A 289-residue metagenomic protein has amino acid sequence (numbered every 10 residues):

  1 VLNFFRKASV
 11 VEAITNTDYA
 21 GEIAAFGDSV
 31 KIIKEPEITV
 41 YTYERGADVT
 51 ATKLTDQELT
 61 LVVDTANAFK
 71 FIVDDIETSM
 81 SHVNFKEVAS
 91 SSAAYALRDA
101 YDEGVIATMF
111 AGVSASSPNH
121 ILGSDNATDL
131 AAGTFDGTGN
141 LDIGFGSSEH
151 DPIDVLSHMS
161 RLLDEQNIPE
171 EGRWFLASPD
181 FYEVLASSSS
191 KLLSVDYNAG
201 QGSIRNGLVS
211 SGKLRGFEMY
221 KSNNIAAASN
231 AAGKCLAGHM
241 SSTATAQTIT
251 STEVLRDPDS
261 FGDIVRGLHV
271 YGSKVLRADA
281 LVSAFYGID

Functional and structural regions predicted by a protein language model:
V1-N16, G21-V40, D56-V63, M80 (+2 more regions): Sequence/fold signature of self-assembling virion shell proteins
F26-K31, E37, V49-T50, Q57-F85 (+1 more regions): Structured, hydrophobic secondary-structure cores that serve as assembly/anchoring elements
T42-A47, V73, R277-A278: Short, glycine/acidic-enriched capping/hinge loops at junctions between secondary-structure elements
T42-Q57, A107: Short amphipathic helix-turn modules centered on a small-residue break
I76-R161, A284-D289: Alpha-helical scaffold segments that mediate packing/assembly in large oligomeric complexes
A111, D180-V184, I225-A227: Short, catalytically relevant binding-site loops at active-site mouths
